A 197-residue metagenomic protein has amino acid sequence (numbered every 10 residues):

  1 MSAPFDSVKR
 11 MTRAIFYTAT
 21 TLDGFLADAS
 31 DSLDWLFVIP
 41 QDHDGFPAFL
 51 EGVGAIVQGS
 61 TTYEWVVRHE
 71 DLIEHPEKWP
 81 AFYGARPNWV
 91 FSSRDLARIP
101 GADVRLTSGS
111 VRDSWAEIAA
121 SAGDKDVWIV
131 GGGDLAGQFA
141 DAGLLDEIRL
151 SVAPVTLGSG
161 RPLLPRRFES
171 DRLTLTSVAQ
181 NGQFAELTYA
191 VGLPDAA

Functional and structural regions predicted by a protein language model:
S2-A197: Enzymes that bind and transform nitrogen-containing heteroaromatic metabolites
